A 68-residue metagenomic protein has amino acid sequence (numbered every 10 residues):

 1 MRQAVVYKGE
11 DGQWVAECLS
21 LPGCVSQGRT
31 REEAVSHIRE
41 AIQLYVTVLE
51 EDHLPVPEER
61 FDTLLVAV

Functional and structural regions predicted by a protein language model:
M1-Q3, E32, S36-V68: Short, charged, surface-exposed hinge/linker loops at domain edges that act as mobile lids or interdomain connectors
Y7-L21: Short aromatic-glycine-(Arg/Gly/Cys) micro-motifs in beta-strand/loop hairpins
P22-R31: A short, exposed loop/beta-hairpin motif centered on an aromatic-Gly-Thr core
